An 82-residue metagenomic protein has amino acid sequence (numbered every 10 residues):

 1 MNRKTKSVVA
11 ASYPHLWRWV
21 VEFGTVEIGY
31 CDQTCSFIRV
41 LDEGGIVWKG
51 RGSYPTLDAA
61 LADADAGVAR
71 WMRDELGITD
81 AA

Functional and structural regions predicted by a protein language model:
M1-C35: Short N-terminal "domain-start" leader segments that mark the transition from disordered tails or signal peptides into
M1-V8, E43-A82: Mixed-charge, Lys/Arg-enriched low-complexity segments
G24, I28-K49, G67: Short aromatic-glycine-(Arg/Gly/Cys) micro-motifs in beta-strand/loop hairpins
